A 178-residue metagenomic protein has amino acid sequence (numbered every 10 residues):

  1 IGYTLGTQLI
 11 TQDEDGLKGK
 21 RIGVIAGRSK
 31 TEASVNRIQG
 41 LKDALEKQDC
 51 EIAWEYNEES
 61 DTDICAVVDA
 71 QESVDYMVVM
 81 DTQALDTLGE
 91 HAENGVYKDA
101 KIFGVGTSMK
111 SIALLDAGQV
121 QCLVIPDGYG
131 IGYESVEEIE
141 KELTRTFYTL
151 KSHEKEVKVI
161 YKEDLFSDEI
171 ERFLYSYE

Functional and structural regions predicted by a protein language model:
I1-K20, I64, T107-S111, P126-T144: Hydrophobic alpha-helical segments within soluble ligand-binding/sensing domains
T4-L5, E32-E51, D63, T87 (+1 more regions): Short, solvent-exposed amphipathic alpha-helices that sit in or adjacent to ligand/effector-binding or catalytic
T7-D15, K42, E46, D69 (+4 more regions): Sec-exported extracytoplasmic/periplasmic mature domains
K18-R21, E46-A53, E72-Y76, K98-K101 (+1 more regions): Loop/turn elements at helix/coil->beta-strand transitions in domains of secreted/extracellular proteins
K20-K30: Short beta-strand segments enriched in small/hydrophobic residues
L41, Y56-I112: Hydrophobic alpha-helical
Y76, A92-Y129, E137, K141 (+2 more regions): Exported/periplasmic ABC-transporter solute-binding proteins
G130-E178: Hinge/cleft segment of the Venus flytrap/periplasmic-binding protein
